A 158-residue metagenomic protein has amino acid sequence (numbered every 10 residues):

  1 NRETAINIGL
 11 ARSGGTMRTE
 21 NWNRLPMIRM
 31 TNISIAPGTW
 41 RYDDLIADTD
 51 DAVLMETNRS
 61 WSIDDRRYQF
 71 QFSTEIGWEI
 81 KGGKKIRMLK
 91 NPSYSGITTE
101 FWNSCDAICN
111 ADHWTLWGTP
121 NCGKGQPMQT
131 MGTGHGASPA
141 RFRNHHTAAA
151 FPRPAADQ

Functional and structural regions predicted by a protein language model:
N1-Q158: N-terminal small-residue-enriched
